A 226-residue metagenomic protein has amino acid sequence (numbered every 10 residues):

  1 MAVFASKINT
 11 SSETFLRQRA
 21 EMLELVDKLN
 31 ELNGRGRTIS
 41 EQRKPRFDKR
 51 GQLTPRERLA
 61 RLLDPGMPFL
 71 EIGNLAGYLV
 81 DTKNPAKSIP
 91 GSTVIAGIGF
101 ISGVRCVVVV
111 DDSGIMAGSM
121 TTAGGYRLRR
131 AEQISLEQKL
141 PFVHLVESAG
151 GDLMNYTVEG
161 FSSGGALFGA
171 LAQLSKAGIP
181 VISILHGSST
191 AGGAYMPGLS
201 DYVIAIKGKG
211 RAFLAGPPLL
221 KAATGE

Functional and structural regions predicted by a protein language model:
A2-C106, D112, A117: Intrinsically disordered, low-complexity segments enriched in small/flexible residues
G91-I95, R127-R130, L167, S189: Short alpha-helical segments and helix-capping/turn motifs at coil-helix boundaries
S92-A96, R105, L140-P141, F168-L171 (+2 more regions): Short glycine-rich loop/turn motifs
I95, G99-D112, R127-M154: A structural preference for short, pocket-lining loop segments at secondary-structure junctions
C106-V109, A117-M120, L140-L145, G178-S189: A short, small-residue-rich loop immediately preceding and capping a beta-strand
G114-A123, N155-F161: Flexible beta-alpha connector loops of hexameric P-loop NTPases
V146-E226: Conserved catalytic cores of soluble enzyme domains, especially glycine-rich substrate-binding beta-alpha loops
